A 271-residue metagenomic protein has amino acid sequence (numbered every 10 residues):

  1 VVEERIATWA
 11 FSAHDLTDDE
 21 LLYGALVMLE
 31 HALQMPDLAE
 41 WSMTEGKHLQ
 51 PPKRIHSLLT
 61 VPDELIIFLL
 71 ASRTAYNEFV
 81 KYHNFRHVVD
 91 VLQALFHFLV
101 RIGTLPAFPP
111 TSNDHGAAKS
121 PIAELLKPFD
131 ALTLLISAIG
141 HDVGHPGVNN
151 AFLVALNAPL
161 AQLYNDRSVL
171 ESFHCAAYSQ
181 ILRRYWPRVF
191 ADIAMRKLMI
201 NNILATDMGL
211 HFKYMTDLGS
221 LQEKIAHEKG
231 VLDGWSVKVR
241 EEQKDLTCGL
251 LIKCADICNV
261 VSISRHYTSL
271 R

Functional and structural regions predicted by a protein language model:
V1-L38, E45-L49, R101-F129, I136-R271: Divalent metal-dependent phosphate-bond-processing catalytic cores, especially two-metal-ion Mg2+/Mn2+ enzymes that act
L21, E64, N84, V88: Peri-catalytic and regulatory segments of divalent metal-dependent proteins
P52-L58, A71-V80: A compositional signature for long Ser/Thr(±Pro)-rich, low-complexity
S57, H83-A94, S137, H141: Hydrophobic alpha-helical transmembrane segments corresponding to the first two to three helices of multi-pass helical
S57-I67, D90, P109-T111: Alpha-solenoid helical-repeat scaffolds
L59-R73, V143-A155: Active-site-adjacent bridging/hinge elements
E64, F68, A94, H174-A177: Amphipathic, well-ordered alpha-helical segments in soluble domains
V89-L105: Helix-loop module immediately N-terminal to the HCX5R catalytic loop in PTP-like cysteine phosphatase domains
